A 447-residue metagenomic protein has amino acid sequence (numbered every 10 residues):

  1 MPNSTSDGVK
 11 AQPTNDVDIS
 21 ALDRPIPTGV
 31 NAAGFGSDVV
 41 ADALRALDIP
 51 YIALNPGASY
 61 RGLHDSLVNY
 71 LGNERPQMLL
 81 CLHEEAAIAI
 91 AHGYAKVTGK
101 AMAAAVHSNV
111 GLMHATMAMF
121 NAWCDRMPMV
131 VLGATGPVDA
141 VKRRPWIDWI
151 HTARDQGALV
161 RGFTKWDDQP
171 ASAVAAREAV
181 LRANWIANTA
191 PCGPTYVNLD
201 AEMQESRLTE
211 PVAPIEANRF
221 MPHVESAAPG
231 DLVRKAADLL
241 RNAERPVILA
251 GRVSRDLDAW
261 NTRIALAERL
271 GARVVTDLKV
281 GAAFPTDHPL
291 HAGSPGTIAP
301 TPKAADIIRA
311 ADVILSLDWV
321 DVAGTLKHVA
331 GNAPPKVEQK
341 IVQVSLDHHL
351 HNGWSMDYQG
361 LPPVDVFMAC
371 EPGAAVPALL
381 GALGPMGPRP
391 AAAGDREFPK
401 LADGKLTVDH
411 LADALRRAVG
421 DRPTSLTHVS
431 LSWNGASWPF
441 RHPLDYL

Functional and structural regions predicted by a protein language model:
D7-N31, A171-V174, N198, E338-L431: Phosphate/pyrophosphate-binding active-site segments
A11-D16, D38-P50, G93-G99, I186-P191 (+4 more regions): Glycine-rich phosphate/diphosphate-binding loops that line cofactor/substrate pockets in enzymes
D23-P27, R154, R182, I186-N242: Conformationally flexible catalytic loops at phosphate/diphosphate-handling active centers
S37-A41, R45-D48, N55-S59, L63-V68 (+1 more regions): Active-site diphosphate/adenylate-binding microenvironment
G57-S59, G136-P137, L199-E205, R252-S254 (+3 more regions): Glycine-rich beta-alpha junction loops
R61-V138, R143, A304-A323, W433-L447: Thiamine diphosphate
K96, R252-L346, L350-G353, R441-L447: Glycine-rich, anion-gripping cofactor-binding loops and their flanking helix/strand elements in enzyme active sites
D148-A190, I307-A311, G360-M368, A375 (+3 more regions): Conserved thiamine diphosphate
